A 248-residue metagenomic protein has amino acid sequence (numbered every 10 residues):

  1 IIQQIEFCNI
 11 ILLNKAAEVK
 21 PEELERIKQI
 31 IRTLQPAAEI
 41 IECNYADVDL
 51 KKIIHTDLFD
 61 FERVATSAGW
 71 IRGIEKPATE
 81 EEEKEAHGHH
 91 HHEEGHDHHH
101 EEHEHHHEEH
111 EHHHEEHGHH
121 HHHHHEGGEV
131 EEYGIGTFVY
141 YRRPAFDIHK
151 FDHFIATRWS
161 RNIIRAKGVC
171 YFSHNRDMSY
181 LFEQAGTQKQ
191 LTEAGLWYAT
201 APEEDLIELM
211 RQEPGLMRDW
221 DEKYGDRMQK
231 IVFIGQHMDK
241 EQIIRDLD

Functional and structural regions predicted by a protein language model:
I1-I10, A16-G225, Q229, M238-K240 (+1 more regions): C-terminal accessory "lid"/substrate-recognition subdomains
